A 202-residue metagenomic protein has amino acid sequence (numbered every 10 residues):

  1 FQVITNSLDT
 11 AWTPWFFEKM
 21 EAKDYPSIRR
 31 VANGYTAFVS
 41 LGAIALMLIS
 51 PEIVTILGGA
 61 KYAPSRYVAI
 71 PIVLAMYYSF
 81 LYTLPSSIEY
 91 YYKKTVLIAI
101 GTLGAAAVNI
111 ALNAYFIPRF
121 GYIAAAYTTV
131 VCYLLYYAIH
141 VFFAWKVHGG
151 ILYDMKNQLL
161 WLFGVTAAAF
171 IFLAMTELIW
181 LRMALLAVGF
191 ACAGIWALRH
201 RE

Functional and structural regions predicted by a protein language model:
F1-K23, R29-A32, S86-Y91: Helix-loop junctions and terminal segments of transmembrane helices in multi-pass membrane transport/translocation
Q2, N6-D9, L48, Y67-K146 (+1 more regions): Short runs within selected transmembrane alpha-helices of multi-pass transporters and secretion channels
W12, M20-I49, R66-A69, L159: Interfacial transmembrane-helix starts/ends
E21-P26, Y92-K94, W145-M155, T176-I179: Membrane-interface helix-boundary motifs at transmembrane edges
A43-A60, R119: Short membrane-interface helical motifs at transmembrane helix boundaries in multi-pass membrane transporters
I56-A69, M175-R182: Membrane-interface helix-capping segments at transmembrane helix termini in multi-pass transporters
A105-V108, D154-E202: Transmembrane alpha-helical segments of multi-pass transport proteins
Y133-A167: A compact, surface-exposed functional segment
